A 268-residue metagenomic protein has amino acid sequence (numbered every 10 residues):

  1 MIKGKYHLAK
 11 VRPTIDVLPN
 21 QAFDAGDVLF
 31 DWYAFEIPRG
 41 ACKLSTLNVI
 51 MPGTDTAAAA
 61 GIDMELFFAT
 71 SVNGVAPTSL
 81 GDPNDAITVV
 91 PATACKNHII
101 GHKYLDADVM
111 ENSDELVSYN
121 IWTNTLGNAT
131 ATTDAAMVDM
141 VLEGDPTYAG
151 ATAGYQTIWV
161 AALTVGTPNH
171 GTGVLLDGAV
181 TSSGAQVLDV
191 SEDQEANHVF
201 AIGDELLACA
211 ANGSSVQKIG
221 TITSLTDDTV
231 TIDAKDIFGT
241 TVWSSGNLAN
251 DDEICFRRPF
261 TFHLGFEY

Functional and structural regions predicted by a protein language model:
M1-F23, E36, Y148-G173, D252-Y268: C-terminal interaction-tip segments
P38-T46, A59-G61: Extended extracellular/luminal ectodomain segments enriched in beta-structured repeat modules
L44, D63-T70, T132-G171: Internal, hydrophobic beta-strand segments that form the core of beta-sheet-rich folds
N48-T56, E192-E195: Short amphipathic, basic-aromatic surface patches that mediate peripheral association with negatively charged
M51-A60, G166-T172, N212-S214: Extended, low-complexity, turn-rich repeat/linker tracts enriched in Gly/Pro/Ser/Thr and Asp/Glu that occur
G53-D108: Surface-exposed turn/loop modules enriched in turn-prone residues
V89-Y148: Extended, solvent-exposed segments with strong compositional bias
H170-D252: Autoprocessing Asn-cyclization modules and mimics
